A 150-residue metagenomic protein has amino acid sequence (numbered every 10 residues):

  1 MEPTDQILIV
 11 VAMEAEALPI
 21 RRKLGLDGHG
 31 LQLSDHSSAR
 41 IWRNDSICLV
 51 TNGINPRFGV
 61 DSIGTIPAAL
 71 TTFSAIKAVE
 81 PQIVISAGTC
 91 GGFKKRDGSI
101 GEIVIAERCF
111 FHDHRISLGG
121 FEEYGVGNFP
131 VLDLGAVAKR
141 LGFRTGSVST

Functional and structural regions predicted by a protein language model:
P3-D5, S34-T150: Glycine-rich phosphate- or other oxyanion-binding loops that anchor nucleotides, phosphorylated ligands
D5-G28, R43, I47, N55: Short, conserved "active-site rim" segments that organize catalytic pockets and cofactor/ligand binding
